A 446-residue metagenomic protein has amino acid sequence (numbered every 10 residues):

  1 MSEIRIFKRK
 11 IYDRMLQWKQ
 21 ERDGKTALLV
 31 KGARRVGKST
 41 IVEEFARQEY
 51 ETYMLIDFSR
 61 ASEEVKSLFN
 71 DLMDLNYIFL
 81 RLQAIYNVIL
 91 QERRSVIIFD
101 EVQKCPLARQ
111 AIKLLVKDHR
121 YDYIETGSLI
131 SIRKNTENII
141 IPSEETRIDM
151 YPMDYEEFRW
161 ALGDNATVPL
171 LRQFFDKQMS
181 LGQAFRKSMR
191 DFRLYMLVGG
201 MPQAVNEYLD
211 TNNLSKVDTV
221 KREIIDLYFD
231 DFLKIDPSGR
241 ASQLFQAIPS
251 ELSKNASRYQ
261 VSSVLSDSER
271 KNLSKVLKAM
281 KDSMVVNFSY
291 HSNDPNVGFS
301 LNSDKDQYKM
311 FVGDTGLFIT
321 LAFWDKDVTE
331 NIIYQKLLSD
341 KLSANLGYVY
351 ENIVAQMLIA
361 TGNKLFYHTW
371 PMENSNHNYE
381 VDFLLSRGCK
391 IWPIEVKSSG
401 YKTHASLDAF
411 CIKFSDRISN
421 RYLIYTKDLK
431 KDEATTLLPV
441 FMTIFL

Functional and structural regions predicted by a protein language model:
S2-I4, K19-T26, R35, E44 (+2 more regions): A cross-kingdom feature that marks ATP-driven nucleic-acid transaction machinery
V30: Hydrophobic anchor at the beta1->P-loop junction of P-loop NTPases
K38: Conserved lysine of the Walker
R47-E64: Conserved catalytic segments around the Walker B and adjacent sensor/switch elements of P-loop NTPase domains
R60-R93: Short glycine-rich substrate-engagement loop in P-loop NTPases that contacts/grips substrate
I98, D122-S128, D149: Structural recognition of the conserved hydrophobic beta-strand(s) that form the central parallel beta-sheet of P-loop
L114, S131-R147, R159-D164: Short regulatory helix/loop adjacent to the ATP-binding pocket of P-loop NTPases
G163-Y350: Interdomain hinge/linker elements that couple catalytic modules in large macromolecular machines
